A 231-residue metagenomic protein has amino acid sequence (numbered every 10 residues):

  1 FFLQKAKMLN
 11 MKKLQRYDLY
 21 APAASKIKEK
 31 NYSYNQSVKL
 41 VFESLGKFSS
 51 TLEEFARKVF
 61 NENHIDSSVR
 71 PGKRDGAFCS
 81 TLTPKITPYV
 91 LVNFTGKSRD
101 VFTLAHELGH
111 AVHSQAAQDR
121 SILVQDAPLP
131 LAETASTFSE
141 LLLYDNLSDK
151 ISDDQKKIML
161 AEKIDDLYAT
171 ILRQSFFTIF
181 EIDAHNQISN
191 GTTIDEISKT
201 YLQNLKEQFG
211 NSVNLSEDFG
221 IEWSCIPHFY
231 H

Functional and structural regions predicted by a protein language model:
F1-H231: Cation-handling catalytic/transport regions enriched in His/Asp/Glu
